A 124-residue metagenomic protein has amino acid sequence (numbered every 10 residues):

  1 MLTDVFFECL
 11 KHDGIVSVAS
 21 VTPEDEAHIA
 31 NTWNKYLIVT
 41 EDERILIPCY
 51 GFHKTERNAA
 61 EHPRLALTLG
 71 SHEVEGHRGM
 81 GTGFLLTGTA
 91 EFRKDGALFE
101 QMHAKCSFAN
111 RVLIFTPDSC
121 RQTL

Functional and structural regions predicted by a protein language model:
M1-L124: Binding-site signature for planar aromatic cofactors or substrates
